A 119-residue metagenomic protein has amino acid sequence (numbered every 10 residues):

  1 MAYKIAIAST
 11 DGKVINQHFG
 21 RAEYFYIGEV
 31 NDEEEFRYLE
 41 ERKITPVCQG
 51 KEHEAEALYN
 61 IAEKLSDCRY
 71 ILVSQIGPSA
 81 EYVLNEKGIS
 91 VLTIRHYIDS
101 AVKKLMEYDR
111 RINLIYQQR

Functional and structural regions predicted by a protein language model:
M1-Y59, D67, I94-R119: Non-catalytic interface/targeting segments
E54, Y59-S90: Mid-chain, well-packed structural core segment of small domains
